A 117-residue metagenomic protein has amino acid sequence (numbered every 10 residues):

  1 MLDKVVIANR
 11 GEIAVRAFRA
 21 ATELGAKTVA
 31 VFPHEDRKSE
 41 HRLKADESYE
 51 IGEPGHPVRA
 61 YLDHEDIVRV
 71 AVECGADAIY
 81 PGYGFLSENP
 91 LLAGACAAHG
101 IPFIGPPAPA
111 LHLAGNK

Functional and structural regions predicted by a protein language model:
M1-K117: N-terminal beta-alpha lobe that positions the nucleotide/phosphoryl donor in ATP/NTP-coupled carboxylate activation
